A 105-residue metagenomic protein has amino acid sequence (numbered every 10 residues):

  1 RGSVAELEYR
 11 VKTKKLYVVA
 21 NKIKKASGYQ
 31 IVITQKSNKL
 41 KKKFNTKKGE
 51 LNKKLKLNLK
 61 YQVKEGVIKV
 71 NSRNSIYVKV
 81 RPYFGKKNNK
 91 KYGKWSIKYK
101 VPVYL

Functional and structural regions predicted by a protein language model:
R1-L7: Proline-enriched interdomain boundary motifs that mark the N-terminal boundary and often initiate the first structured
K14-K25: Conserved aromatic anchor
V18, K53-S72: Signal that preferentially marks extracellular ectodomain short beta-strand elements of beta-sandwich modules
K24, Q35-K39, F84-N88: Solvent-exposed strand-loop boundary residues in beta-sheet-rich modules
Y29-I33: Short beta-strand elements bearing conserved aromatic residues within extracellular beta-rich modules
N38-K56, N89-K94: Surface-exposed loop/edge segments in extracytoplasmic proteins
E65-K90: Beta-strand-rich modules
G85-L105: Extracellular fibronectin type III
